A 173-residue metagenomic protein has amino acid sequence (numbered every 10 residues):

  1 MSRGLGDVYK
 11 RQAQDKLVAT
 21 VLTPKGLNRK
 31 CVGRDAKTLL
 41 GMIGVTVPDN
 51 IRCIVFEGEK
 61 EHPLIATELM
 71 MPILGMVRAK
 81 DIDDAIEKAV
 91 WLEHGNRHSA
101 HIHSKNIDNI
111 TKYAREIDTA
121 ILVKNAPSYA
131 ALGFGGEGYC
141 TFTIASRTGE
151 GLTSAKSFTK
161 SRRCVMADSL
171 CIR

Functional and structural regions predicted by a protein language model:
M1-Y9: Single conserved hydrophobic/aromatic residue that forms the stacking wall/gate of nucleotide- or nucleobase-binding
R11-T20, K105-D108: A glycine-rich phosphate-binding loop feature that marks nucleotide/adenosyl-phosphate handling sites
Q12, T23-T46: Long, low-complexity segments enriched in small/aliphatic residues
L17-N28, E68-L69, G95-R97: Glycine-rich phosphate/diphosphate-binding loops and the adjacent beta-loop-alpha structural elements that coordinate
V45-R173: Conserved C-terminal structural/oligomerization subdomain of aldehyde/semialdehyde dehydrogenase
